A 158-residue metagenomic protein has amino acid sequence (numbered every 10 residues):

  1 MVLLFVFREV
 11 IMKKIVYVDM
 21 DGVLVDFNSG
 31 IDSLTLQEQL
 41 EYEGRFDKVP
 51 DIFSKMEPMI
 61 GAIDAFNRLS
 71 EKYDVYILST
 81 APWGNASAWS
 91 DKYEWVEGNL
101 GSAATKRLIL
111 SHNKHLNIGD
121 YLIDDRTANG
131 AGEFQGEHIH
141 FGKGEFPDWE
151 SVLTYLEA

Functional and structural regions predicted by a protein language model:
M1-I11: Short, Lys/Arg-enriched N-terminal segments with co-localized hydrophobic residues within the first ~10-30 amino acids
M12-S54: Active-site neighborhood of HAD-like aspartate-dependent phosphohydrolases
I15, T105-E133: Conserved Lys-Pro-Asp/Glu-containing loop-to-beta segment of HAD-superfamily phosphomonoesterases, centered on
V25-N28, I77, G84-A88, L116-I118 (+2 more regions): Short catalytic/ligand-binding loop motif for oxyanion handling, primarily in non-cytosolic enzymes, centered on
E57, A62-S90, V96: Substrate-recognition element of Asp-dependent hydrolases with the DxDx(T/V) motif
A86-K114: Active-site donor-binding segments of glycosyltransferases and PAPS-dependent sulfotransferases
Y121-L153: Acidic, Mg2+-coordinating phosphoryl-transfer loop and its flanking beta/alpha structural elements, shared across
